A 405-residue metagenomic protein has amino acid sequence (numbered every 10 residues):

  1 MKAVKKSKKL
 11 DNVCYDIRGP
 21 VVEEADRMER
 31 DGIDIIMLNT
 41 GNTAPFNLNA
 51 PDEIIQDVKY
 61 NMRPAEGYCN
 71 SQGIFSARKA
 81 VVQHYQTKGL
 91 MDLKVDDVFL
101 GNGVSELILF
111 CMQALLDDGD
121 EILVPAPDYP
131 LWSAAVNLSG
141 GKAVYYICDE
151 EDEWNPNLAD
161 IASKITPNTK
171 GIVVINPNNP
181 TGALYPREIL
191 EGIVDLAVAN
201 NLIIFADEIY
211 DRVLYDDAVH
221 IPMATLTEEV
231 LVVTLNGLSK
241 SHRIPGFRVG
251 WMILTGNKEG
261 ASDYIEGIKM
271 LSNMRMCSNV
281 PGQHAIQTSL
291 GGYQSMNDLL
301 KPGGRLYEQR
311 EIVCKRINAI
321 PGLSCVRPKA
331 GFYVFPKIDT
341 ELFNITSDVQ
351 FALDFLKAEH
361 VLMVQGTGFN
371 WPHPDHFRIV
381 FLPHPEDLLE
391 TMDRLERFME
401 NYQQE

Functional and structural regions predicted by a protein language model:
K2-K5, D11-G103, F110, C277 (+2 more regions): N-terminal small-domain helix-loop-helix segment of the aminotransferase-like
D31, S139, A199-N200, V230 (+2 more regions): Helix C-cap/helix->beta junction micro-motif
I55, T225-G304, C314-R316, M399: Conserved core segment of the aminotransferase class I/II
T87, A162-S163, N344-T346, D354-M363 (+1 more regions): PLP-dependent enzyme catalytic core of the Aspartate aminotransferase-like
A114-V136: Conserved PLP-anchoring active-site segment centered on the Schiff-base-forming lysine
N137-V144: A short helix-loop-beta submotif of the ANL/AMP-binding
E150-A218: Active-site phosphate-binding strand-loop segment of PLP-dependent enzymes
Q287, G303-C314, C325-D339, H373: Conserved glycine-rich beta-strand-loop-beta hairpin in the small C-terminal domain of fold type I
